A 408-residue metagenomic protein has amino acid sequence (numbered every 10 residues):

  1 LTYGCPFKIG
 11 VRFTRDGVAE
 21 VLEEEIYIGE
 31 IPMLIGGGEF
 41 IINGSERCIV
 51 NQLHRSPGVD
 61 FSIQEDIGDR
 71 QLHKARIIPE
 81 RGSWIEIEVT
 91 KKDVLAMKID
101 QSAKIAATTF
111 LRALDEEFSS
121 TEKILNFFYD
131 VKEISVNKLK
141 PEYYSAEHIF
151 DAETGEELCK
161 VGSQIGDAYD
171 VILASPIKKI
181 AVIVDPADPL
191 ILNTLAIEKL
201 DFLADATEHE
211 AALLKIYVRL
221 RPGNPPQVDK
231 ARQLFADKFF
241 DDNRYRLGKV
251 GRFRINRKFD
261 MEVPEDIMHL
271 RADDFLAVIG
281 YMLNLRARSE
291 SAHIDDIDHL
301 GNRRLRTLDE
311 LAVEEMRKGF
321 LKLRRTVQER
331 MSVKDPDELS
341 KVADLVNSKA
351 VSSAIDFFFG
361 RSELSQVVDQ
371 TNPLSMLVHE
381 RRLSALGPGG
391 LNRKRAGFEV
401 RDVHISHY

Functional and structural regions predicted by a protein language model:
L1-R401: N-terminal non-catalytic structural scaffold regions of very large proteins
H407: Conformationally flexible catalytic loops at phosphate/diphosphate-handling active centers
